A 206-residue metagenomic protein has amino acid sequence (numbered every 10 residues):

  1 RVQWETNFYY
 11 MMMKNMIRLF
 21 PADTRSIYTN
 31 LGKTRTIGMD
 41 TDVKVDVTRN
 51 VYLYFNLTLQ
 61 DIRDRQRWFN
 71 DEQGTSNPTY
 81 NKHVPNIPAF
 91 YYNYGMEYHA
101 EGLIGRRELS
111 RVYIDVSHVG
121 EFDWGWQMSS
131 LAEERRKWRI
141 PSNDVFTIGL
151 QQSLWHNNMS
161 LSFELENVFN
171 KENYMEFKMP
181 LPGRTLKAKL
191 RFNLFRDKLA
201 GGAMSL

Functional and structural regions predicted by a protein language model:
Y9, P21-Y28, S76, R135 (+1 more regions): Short, functionally important structural connectors and interaction interfaces within domains
Y9-M12, T29-D123: Gram-negative outer-membrane beta-barrel transporters
N15, F20, T24, G38 (+6 more regions): A broad, structure-centric signal for solvent-exposed, well-ordered loop/edge residues that line or flank functional
M16-T24, Q60, D64-Q73, D123-L131 (+2 more regions): Outer-membrane beta-barrel translocator domains and adjoining extracellular loop/strand segments of Gram-negative
F20, I37, F55, R65 (+3 more regions): Small/flexible residues
F20-A22, G32, D46, E72 (+3 more regions): Residue-level detector of intrinsically disordered/flexible regions characterized by low predicted structural confidence
N81-L206: Conserved C-terminal beta-signal and adjacent last beta-strands/turns of outer-membrane beta-barrel proteins
